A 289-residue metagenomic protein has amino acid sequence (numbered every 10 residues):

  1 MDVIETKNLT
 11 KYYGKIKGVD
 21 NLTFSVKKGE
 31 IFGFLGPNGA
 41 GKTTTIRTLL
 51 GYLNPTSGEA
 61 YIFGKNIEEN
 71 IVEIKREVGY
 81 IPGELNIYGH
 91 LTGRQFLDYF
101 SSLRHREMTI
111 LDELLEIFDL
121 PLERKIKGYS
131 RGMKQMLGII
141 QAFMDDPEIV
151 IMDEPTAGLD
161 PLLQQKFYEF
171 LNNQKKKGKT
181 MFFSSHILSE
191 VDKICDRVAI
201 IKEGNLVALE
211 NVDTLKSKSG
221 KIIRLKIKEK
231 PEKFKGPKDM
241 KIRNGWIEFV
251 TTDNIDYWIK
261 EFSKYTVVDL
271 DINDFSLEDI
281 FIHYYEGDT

Functional and structural regions predicted by a protein language model:
G58-E69, E73-I74: Conserved ABC transporter NBD signature motif
I139: Hydrophobic anchor residue at the start of the ABC signature
V150-E154: Catalytic Walker B motif of ABC-type/P-loop ATPase nucleotide-binding domains
F167-T252: ABC transporter nucleotide-binding domain
K221-T289: Short, charged/small-residue-rich alpha-helical element at the C-terminal edge of ABC transporter nucleotide-binding
